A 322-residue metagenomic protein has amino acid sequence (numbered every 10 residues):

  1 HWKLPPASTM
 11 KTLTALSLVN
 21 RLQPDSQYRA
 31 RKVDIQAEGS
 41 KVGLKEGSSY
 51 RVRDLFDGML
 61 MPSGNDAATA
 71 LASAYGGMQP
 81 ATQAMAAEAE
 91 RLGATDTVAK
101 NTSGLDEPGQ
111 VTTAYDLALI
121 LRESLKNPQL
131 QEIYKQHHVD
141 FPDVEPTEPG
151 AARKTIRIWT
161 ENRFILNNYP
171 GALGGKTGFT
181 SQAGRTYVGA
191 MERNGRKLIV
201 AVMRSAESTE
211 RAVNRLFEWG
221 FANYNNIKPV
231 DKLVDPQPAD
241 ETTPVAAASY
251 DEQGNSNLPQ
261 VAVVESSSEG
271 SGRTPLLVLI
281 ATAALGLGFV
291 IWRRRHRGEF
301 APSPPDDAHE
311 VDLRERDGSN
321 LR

Functional and structural regions predicted by a protein language model:
H1-E132, R193: Active-site-adjacent loops and short helices of periplasmic peptidoglycan-processing enzymes
T102, D106-R322: Domain-terminus/edge residues, biased toward the C-terminal soluble/receptor-binding domains of extracytoplasmic
